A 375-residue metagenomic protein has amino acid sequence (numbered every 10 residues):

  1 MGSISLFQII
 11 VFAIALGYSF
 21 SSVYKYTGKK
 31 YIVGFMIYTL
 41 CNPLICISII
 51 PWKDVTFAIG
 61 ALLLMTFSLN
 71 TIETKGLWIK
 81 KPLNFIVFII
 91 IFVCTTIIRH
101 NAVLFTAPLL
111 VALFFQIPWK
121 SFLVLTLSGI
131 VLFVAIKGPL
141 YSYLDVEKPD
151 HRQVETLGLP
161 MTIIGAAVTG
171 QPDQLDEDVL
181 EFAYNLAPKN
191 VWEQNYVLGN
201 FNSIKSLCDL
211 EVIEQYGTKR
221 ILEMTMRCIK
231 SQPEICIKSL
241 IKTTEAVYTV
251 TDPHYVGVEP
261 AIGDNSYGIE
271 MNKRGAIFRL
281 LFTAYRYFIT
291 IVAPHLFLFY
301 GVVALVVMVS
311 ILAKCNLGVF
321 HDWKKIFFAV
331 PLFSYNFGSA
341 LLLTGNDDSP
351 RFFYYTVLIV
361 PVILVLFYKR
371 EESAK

Functional and structural regions predicted by a protein language model:
G2-S3, S239-A329: Membrane-interface anchor segments at the N-terminal boundary of transmembrane helices in multi-pass membrane enzymes
G2-S5, F12, F35-I59, V93 (+1 more regions): Aromatic- and kink-enriched transmembrane "portal" helix at the membrane-lumen/periplasm boundary that abuts
L6-T27, L63, F67: Transmembrane-helix motifs of polytopic, lipid-linked glycan transferases
Y18, A58-G76, V87-F92, L109 (+1 more regions): Specific aromatic-rich, kink-prone transmembrane helix
K29-V33, T74-V93, L123-V124: Short hydrophobic alpha-helices at membrane interfaces in multi-pass membrane enzymes
N84-R99, L110-V111, S128-V134: Membrane-interface alpha helices of multi-pass inner-membrane proteins
H100-F115, V124-T126: Transmembrane-embedded, aromatic-rich helix segments that form part of the hydrophobic channel/pocket engaging
V146-N272: Membrane-proximal stem/loop segments at transmembrane-domain junctions that anchor or position
